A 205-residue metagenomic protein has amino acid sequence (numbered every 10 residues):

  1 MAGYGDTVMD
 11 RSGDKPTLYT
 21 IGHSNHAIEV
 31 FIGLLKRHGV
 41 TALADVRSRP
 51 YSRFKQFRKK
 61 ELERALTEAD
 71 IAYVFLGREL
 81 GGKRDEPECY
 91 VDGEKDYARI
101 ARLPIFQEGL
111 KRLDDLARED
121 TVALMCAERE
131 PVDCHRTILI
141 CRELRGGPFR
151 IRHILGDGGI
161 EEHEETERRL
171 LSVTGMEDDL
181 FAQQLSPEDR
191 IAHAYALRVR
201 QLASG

Functional and structural regions predicted by a protein language model:
A2-G205: Residues lining hydrophobic/aromatic ligand-binding pockets adjacent to catalytic sites
